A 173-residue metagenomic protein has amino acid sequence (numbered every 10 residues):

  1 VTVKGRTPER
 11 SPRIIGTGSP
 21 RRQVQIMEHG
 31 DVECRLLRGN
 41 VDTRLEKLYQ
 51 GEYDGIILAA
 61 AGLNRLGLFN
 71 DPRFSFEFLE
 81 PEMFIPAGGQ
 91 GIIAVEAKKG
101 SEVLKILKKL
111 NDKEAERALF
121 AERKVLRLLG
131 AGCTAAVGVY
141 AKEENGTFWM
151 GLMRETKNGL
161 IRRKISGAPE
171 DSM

Functional and structural regions predicted by a protein language model:
V1-R35: A conserved helix-loop-strand patch within extracytoplasmic ligand-binding domains of the periplasmic binding
Q23, H29-M173: Small-molecule-sensing regulatory modules
